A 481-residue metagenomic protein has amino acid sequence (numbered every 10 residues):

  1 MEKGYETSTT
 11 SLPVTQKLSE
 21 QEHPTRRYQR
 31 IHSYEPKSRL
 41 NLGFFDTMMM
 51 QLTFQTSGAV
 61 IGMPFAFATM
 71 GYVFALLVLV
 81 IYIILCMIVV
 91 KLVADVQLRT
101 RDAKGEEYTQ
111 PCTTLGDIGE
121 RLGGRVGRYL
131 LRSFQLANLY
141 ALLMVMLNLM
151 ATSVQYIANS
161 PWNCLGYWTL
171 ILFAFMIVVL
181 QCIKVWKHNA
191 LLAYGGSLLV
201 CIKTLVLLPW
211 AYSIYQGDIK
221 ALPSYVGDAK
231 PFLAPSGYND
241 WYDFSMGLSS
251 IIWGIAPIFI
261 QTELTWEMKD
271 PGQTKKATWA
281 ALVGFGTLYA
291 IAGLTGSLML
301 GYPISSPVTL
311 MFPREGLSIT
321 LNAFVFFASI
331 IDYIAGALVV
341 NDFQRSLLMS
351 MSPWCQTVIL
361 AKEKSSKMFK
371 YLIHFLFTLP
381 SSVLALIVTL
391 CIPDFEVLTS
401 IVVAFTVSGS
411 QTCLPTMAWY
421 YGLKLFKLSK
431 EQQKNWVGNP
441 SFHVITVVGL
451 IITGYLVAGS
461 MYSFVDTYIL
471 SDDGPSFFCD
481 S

Functional and structural regions predicted by a protein language model:
M1-G62, C86-K91: Membrane-interface "cap" regions at the ends of multi-pass membrane proteins
H32-S38, P161-L172, K187, L191-I260 (+1 more regions): Helix-loop-helix junctions that connect adjacent transmembrane segments in multi-pass membrane transporters
S38, G71-A75, I88-L142, N159-S160 (+1 more regions): Transmembrane-helix boundary/entry motifs in multi-pass membrane transporters
G43-I61, F134-N148, I183, W210 (+6 more regions): Hydrophobic, membrane-embedded alpha-helices of multi-pass small-molecule transporters
D46-F54, T114-D117, L147-N148, I157-K184 (+2 more regions): Transmembrane alpha-helical segments of multi-pass small-molecule transport proteins
F74, V388-S481: A generic transmembrane alpha-helix motif of multi-pass inner-membrane proteins
G105-R125, G227-P235, G284-I331: TM-loop-TM module centered on a large, flexible mid-protein loop between adjacent transmembrane helices in multi-pass
L147, S197-D228, L414-L428, L456-T467: Hydrophobic alpha-helical segments and their helix-loop junctions in multi-pass secondary transporters
